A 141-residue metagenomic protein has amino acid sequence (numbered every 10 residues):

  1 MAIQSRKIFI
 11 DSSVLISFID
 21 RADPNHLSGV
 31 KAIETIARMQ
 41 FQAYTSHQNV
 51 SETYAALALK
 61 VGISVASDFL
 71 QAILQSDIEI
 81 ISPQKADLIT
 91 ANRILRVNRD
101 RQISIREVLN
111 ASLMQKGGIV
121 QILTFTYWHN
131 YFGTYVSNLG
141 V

Functional and structural regions predicted by a protein language model:
M1-K7, A111-V141: Acidic, PIN/NYN-like endoribonuclease modules and their adjacent C-terminal/linker elements
M1-T45, A58-Q71, G140: Short, well-structured N-terminal submotif of metal-dependent ribonuclease cores
I3, E79-L123: Active-site neighborhoods of divalent-metal-dependent phosphate/nucleic-acid chemistry enzymes
D11, E52, E107, T126: Acidic active-site catalytic centers that drive phospho-/nucleotidyl reactions and related ester hydrolyses
L15, V50, H129-N130: A generic structural signal for short hydrophobic patches within well-formed alpha-helices
A55-A58, Q115: Short glycine/serine- and small hydrophobic-enriched flexible loop segments
